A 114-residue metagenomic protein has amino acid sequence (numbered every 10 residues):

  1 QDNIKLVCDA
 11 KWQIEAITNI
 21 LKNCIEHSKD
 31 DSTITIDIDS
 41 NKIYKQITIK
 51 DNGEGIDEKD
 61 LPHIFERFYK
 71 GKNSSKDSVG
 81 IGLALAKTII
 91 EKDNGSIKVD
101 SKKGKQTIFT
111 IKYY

Functional and structural regions predicted by a protein language model:
K5-D9: Conserved micro-motifs of the catalytic ATP-binding
C24-I25: Short helix-loop "hinge" at the ATP-lid/N-box region of the Bergerat-fold HATPase_c
D31-I43: Short beta-strand/loop element within the Bergerat-fold HATPase_c
D51: Acidic ATP/Mg2+-coordinating residue in the GHKL
I56-Y69: Short conserved segment of the HATPase_c
G82, A86: Short alpha-helical Gxxx[C/S/T] motif in the catalytic ATP-binding
